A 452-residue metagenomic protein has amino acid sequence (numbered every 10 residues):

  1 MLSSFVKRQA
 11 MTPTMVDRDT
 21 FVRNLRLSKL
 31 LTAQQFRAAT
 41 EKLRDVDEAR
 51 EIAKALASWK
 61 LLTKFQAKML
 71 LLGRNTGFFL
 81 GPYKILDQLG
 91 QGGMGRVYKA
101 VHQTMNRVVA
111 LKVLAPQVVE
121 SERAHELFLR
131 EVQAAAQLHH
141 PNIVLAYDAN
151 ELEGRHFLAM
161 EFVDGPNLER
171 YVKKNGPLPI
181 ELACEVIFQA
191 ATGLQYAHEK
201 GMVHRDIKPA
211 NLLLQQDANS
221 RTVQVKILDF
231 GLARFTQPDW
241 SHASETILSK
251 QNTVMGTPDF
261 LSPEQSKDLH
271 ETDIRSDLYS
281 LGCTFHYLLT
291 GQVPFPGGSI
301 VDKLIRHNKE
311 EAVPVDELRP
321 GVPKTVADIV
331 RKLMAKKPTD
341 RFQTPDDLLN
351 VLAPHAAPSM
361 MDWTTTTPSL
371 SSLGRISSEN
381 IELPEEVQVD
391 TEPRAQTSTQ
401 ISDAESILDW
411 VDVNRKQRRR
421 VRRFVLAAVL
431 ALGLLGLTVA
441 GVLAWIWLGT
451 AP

Functional and structural regions predicted by a protein language model:
L2, V6-L61: N-terminal anchoring/assembly modules that precede and organize ATP-driven motor systems
S4, E48, G73-V313, T339-D340 (+4 more regions): Conserved ATP-binding/catalytic core of the eukaryotic-like protein kinase fold, especially serine/threonine kinases
R26, L30-L31, A57-L62, I207 (+6 more regions): Non-catalytic alpha-helical coupling and interface elements of nucleotide-dependent molecular machines and regulators
G321-M334: Conserved C-terminal C-lobe helix
T339, Q343-D412: Juxtacatalytic C-terminal regulatory tail of Ser/Thr protein kinases
N414-V429: Short, low-complexity patches enriched in S/T/P/G
A444-P452: Juxtamembrane boundary at the C-terminal end of a transmembrane helix
